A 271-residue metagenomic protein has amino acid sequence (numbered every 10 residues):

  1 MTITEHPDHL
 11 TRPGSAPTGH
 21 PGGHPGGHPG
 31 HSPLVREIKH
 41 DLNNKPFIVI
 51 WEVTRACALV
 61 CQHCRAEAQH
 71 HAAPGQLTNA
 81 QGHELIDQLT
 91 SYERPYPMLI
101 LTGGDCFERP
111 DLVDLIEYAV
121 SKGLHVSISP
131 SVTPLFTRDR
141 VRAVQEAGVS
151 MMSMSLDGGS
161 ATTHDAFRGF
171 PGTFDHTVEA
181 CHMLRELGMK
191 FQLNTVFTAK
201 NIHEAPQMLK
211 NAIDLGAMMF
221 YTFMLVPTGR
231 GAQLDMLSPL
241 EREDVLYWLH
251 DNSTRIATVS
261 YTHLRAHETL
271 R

Functional and structural regions predicted by a protein language model:
T2-P13, P17, P25-A147, L240: Conserved alpha-helical substructure of the radical SAM core
P17-G19, T262: Long, compositionally biased low-complexity repeat segments characteristic of intrinsically disordered regions
A68-H71, G159-A161, P227-R230: A short, flexible beta-alpha/helix-coil linker loop
Q76-N79, F170-F174, M236-E243: Short, conserved loop/turn and helix-capping segments at secondary-structure boundaries that abut family-defining
N79-L101, R109-V226: Radical SAM/AdoMet-radical enzyme domain recognition
G82, R242-V245, T269: Hydrophobic/aromatic residues in well-formed alpha-helices
L215-M218, G231-Y261: C-terminal scaffold of the Radical SAM
H263-R271: Single conserved hydrophobic/aromatic residue that forms the stacking wall/gate of nucleotide- or nucleobase-binding
